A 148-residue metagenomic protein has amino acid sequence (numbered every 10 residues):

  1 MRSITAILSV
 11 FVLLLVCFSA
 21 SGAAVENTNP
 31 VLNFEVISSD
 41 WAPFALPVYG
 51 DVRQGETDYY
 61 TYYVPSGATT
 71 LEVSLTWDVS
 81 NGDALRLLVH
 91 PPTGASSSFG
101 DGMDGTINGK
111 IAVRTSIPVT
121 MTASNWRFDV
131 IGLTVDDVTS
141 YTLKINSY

Functional and structural regions predicted by a protein language model:
M1-T28, F128: Secretory targeting signatures
R2, L8, F18-A20, I37-S38 (+3 more regions): Intrinsically disordered, low-complexity segments enriched in Ser/Pro/Gly/Ala and basic residues
T5, F11, S21-A23, D40 (+3 more regions): Serine/proline-rich low-complexity intrinsically disordered segments, especially terminal tails, linkers
G22-T70, N146-Y148: Non-catalytic extracellular/lumenal accessory regions of secreted precursors
D51-G102, T122-S124: Acidic, Ser/Thr/Pro-rich low-complexity intrinsically disordered segments
R86-Y148: Noncatalytic accessory or regulatory domains flanking protease catalytic cores in secreted, cell-surface, and selected
